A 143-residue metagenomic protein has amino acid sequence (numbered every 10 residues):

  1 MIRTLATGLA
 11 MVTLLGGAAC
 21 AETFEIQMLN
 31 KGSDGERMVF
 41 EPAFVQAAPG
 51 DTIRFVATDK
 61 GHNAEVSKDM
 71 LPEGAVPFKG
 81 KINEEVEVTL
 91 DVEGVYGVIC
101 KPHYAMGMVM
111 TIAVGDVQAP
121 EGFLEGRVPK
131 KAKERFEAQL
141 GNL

Functional and structural regions predicted by a protein language model:
M1-T4: Positively charged n-region of N-terminal signal peptides that target proteins for export
A6-G16: Bacterial N-terminal signal peptides
G17-A21: Sec/Tat signal peptide C-region and signal peptidase I cleavage site
E22-D34, M106-L143: Extracytoplasmic/periplasmic copper-protein system
E22-E25, E41-E65, E85-V92, Y96-I99: Beta-strand cores of secreted/periplasmic/IMS beta-sandwich domains, seen most often in copper-related folds
A48, G61-M70, A132, E137-L143: Copper-binding active sites and cupredoxin-like electron-transfer domains, recognizing His/Cys-rich ligand loops
V56-K81, M110: Histidine- and aromatic-enriched segments that form or immediately flank copper-ligand environments
K101-H103: Beta-strand-rich extracellular modules
